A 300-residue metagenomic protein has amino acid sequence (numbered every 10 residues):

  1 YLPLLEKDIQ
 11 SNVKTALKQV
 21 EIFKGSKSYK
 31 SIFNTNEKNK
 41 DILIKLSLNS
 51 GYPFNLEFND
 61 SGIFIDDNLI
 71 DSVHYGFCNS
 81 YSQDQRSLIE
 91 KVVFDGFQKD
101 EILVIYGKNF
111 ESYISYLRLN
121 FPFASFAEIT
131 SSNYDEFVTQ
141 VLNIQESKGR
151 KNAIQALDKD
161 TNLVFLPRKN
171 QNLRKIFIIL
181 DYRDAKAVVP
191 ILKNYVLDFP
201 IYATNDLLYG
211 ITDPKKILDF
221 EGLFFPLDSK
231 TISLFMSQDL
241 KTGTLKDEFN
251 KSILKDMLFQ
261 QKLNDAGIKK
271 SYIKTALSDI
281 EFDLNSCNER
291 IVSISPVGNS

Functional and structural regions predicted by a protein language model:
Y1-S300: Extracytosolic ligand-binding ectodomains
